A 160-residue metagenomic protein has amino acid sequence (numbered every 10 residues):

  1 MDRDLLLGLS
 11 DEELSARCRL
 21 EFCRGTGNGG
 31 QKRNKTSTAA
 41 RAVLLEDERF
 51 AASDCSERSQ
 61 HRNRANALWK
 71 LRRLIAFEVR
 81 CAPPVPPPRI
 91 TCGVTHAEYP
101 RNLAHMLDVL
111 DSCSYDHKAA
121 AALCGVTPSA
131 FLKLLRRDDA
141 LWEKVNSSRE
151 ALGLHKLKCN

Functional and structural regions predicted by a protein language model:
M1-L107, D111-C113, C124, R136-D139 (+1 more regions): Ribosome-associated translation termination/rescue signal centered on the conserved GGQ peptidyl-tRNA hydrolysis loop
Y115-D116, A120: Short helix-boundary/capping micro-motifs
F131-L132: Helix-turn-helix DNA-binding helix
E143-V145: Short, Lys/Arg-enriched C-terminal cap helix and immediately downstream tail that follows
